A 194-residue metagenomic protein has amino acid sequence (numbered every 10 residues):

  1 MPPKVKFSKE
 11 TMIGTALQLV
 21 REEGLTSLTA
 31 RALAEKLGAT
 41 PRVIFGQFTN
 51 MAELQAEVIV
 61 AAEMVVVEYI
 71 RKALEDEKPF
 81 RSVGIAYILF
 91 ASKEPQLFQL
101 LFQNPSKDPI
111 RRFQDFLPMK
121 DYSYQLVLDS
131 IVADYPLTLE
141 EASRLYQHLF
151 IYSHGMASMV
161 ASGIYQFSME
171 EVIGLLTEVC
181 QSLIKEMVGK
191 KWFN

Functional and structural regions predicted by a protein language model:
M1-F7, K191-N194: N-terminal intrinsically disordered/low-complexity leader segments
T11, L19-E53, E57: Helix-turn-helix
T11-Q18, E22, E53-K72, S82 (+6 more regions): Alpha-helical structural segments
E57, I70-L97, L139, L145-L149: Hydrophobic alpha-helical connector segments
Q96-L126, S158, S162, Q166 (+1 more regions): Short secondary-structure transition hinges
L100, F150-S168, S182-F193: Amphipathic C-terminal alpha-helical segment
P109-P136, S143-Q147, G174-K185: Amphipathic alpha-helical packing segments from all-alpha helical-bundle domains
